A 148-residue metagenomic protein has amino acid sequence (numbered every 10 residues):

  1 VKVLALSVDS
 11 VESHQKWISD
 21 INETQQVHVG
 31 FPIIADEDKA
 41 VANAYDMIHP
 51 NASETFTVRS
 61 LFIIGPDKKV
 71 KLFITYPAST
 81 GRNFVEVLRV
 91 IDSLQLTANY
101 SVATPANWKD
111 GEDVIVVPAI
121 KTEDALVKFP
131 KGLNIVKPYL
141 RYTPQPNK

Functional and structural regions predicted by a protein language model:
V1-K148: Chalcogenol-based redox active-site neighborhoods
